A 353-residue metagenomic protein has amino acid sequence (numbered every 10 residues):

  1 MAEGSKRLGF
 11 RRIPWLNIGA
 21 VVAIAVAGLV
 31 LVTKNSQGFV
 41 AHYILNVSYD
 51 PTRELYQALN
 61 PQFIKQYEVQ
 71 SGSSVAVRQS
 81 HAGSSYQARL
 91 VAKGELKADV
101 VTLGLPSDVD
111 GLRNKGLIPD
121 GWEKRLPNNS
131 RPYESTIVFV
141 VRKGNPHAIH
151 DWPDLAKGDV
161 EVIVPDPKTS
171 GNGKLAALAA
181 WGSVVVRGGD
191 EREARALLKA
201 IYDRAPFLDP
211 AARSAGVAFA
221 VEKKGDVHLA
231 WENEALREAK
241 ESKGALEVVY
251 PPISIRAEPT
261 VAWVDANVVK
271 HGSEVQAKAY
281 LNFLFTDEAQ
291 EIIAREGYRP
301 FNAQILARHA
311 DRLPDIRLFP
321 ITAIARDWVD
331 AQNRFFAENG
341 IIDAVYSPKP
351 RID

Functional and structural regions predicted by a protein language model:
K6-A25, V268-D353: Extracellular/periplasmic juxtamembrane helices and adjacent flexible linkers that interface with membrane partners
P14-K115, K124-L126: Early extracytoplasmic/lumenal segment of secretory-pathway proteins
H42-N46, L90-V91, L126, E161-S170 (+3 more regions): Second-shell loop/turn segments in exported
Y49, S84, L105-S107, R142-N145 (+5 more regions): Solvent-exposed coil/turn segments that connect beta secondary-structure elements in extracytoplasmic/periplasmic
K93-V101, D159-E161, E222-A230: Alpha-to-beta junction loops
R113-V186: A conserved helix-loop-strand patch within extracytoplasmic ligand-binding domains of the periplasmic binding
R131-T136, L197-Y202, D209-P210, E241-V275 (+1 more regions): Periplasmic-binding protein-like
R187-P252: Ligand-binding pocket segment of bilobal, Venus flytrap-like solute-binding proteins
